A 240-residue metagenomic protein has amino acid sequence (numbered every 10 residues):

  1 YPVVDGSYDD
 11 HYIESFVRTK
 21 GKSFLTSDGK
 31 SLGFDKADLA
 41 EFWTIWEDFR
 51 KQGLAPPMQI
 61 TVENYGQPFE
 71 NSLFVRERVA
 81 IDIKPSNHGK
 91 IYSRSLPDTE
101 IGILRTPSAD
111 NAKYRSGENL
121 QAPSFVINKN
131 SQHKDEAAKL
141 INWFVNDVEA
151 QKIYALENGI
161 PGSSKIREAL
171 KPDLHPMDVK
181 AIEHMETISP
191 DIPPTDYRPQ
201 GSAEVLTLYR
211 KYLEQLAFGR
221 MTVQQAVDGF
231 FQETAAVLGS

Functional and structural regions predicted by a protein language model:
Y1-A40: Extracytoplasmic/periplasmic solute-binding protein
F16-T19, Y92-N111, P176-D178: Ligand-binding "clamshell"
S23-F24, L39, F49-Q52, N130-A137 (+1 more regions): Short helix-loop capping/hinge motifs at secondary-structure junctions, enriched in acidic/polar residues
K30-E63, T106: Glycine-centered hinge/linker elements that transmit conformational signals in sensory and ligand-binding systems
Q59-V75: Short helix-initiation/N-cap motifs at beta->coil->alpha
V75-K84, T99: Alpha-to-beta junction loops
N87-I91, P123-A203, G239-S240: Mature extracytoplasmic/periplasmic domains
K180-E233: C-terminal capping/gating helix-and-loop segments adjacent to ligand/active sites or protein-protein/ligand interfaces
